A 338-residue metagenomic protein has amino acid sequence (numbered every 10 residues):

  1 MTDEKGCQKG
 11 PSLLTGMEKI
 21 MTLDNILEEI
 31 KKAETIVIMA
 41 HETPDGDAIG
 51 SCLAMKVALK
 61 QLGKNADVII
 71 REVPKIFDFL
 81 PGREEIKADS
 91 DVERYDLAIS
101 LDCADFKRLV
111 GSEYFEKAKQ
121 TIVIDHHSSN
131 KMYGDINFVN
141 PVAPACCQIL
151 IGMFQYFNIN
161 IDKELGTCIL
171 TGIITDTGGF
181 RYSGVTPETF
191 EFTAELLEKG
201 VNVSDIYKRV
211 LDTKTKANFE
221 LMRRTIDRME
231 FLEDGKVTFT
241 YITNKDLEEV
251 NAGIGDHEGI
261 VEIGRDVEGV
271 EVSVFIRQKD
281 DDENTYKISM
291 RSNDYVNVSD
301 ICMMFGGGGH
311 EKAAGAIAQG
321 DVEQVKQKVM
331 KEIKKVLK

Functional and structural regions predicted by a protein language model:
K19-T43, A48-D78, E93-Y95, T175-M304 (+1 more regions): Hydrophobic helix-and-loop "lid/oligomerization" segment in the mid-to-C-terminal part of catalytic domains
I30, S90-V92, E113-E116, N130-K131 (+4 more regions): Solvent-exposed alpha-helices and their adjacent loops that cap or buttress functional pockets in soluble metabolic
P81-I136: Active-site cofactor/cluster-binding pocket
H127-F192: Short alpha-helices
